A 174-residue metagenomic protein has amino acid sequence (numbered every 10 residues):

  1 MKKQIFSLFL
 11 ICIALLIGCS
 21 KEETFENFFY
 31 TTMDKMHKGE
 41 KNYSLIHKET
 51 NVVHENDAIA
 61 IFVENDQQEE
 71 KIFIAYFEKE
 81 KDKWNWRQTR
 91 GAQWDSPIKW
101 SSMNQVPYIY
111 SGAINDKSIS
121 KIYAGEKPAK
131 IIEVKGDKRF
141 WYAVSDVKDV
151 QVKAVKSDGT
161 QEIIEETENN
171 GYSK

Functional and structural regions predicted by a protein language model:
M1-I5: Positively charged n-region of N-terminal signal peptides that target proteins for export
L15-G18: C-terminal motif of bacterial Sec signal peptides marking the signal peptidase cleavage site
S20-E78: N-terminal export/targeting and maturation segments
N51-A58, D66-Q68, E78-K83, N104-P107 (+2 more regions): Short, solvent-exposed coil/turn segments at beta-strand boundaries
K81-N85, Y123-E126: Surface-exposed loop/turn elements that mediate protein-protein interactions on large endomembrane-trafficking
K83-Y110: Extracellular ectodomain segments of secreted/surface proteins
I109-S118: Structural motif
K121-K174: Ser/Thr-rich low-complexity repeats and stalk/linker segments
